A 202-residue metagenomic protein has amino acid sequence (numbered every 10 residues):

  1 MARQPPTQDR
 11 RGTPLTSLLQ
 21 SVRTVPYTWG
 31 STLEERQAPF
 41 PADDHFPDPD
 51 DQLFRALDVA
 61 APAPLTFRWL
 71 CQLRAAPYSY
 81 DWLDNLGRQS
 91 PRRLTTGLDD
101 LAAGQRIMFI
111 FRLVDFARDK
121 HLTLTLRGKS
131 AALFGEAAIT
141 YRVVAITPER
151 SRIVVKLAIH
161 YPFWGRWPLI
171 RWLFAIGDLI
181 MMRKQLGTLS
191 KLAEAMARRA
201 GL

Functional and structural regions predicted by a protein language model:
A2-D100, R199-L202: Hydrophobic ligand-binding cavity/cleft-lining segments
T24-P26, E35-Q37, A75, G104-R106 (+3 more regions): Glycine-rich, low-complexity intrinsically disordered segments
R36, K129-K191, A200-L202: Beta-strand/loop substructures that line and gate deep hydrophobic ligand-binding cavities in soluble
Q52-F54, M108-F109, F134-T140: Short, surface-exposed coil-to-beta transition loops
A60-P64, V114-K120, R142-R152, K191-R198: A short, structured loop/turn motif at beta-sheet edges
Y80-D81, F111-D115: Structured-RNA-binding interfaces characteristic of tRNA pseudouridine synthases
L98-D100, T123-S130: Short beta-strand segments that buttress and anchor functional surface loops
D99-L113: Alpha-helix-centered segments that form part of catalytic cores
